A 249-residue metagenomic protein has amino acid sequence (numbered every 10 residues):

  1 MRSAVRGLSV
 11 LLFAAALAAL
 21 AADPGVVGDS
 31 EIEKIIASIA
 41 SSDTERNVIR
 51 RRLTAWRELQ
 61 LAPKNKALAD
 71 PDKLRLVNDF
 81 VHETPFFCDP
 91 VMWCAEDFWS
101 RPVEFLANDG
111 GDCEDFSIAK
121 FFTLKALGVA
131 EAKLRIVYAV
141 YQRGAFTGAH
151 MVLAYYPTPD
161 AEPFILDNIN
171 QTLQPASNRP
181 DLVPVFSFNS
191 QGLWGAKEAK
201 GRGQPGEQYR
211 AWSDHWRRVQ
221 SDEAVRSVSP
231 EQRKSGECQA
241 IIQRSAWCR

Functional and structural regions predicted by a protein language model:
M1-S3: N-terminal secretory signal peptides that target proteins for export/translocation
G7-A18: Bacterial N-terminal signal peptides
A19-R249: A structural boundary/capping signal
